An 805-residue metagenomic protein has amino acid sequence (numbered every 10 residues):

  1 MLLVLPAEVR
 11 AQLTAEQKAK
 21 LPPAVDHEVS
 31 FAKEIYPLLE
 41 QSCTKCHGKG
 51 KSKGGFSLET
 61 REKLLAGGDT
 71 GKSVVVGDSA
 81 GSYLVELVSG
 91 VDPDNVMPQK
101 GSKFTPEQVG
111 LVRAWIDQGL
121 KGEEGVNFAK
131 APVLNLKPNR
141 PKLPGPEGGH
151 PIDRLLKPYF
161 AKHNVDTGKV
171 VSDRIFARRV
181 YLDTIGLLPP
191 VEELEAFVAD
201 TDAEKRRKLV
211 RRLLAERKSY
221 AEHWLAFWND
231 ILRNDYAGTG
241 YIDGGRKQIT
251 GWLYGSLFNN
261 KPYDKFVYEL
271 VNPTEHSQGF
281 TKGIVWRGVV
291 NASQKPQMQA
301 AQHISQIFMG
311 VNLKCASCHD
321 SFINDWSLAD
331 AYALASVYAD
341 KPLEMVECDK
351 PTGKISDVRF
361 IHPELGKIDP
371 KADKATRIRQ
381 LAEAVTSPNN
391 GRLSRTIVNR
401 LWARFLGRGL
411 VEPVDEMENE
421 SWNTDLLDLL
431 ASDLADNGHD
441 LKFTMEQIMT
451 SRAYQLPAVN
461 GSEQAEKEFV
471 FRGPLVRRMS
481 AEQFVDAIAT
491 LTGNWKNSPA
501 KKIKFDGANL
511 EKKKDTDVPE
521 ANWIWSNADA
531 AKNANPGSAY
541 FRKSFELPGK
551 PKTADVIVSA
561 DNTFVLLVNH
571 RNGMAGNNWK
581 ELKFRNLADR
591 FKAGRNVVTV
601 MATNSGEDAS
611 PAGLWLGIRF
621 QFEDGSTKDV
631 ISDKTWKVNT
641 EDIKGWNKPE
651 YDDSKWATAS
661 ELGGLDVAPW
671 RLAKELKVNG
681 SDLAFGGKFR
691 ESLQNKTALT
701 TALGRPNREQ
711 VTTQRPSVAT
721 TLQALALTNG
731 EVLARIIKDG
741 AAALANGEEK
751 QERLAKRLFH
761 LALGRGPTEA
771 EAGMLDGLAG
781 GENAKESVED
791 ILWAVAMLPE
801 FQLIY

Functional and structural regions predicted by a protein language model:
Q12, K20, K63-V88, Q99-V109 (+4 more regions): Electron-transfer interface patches adjacent to heme c in soluble/periplasmic c-type cytochromes and di-/multiheme
V25-G48, G145-D183, F545, A554-A560: Mature N-terminal segment immediately following signal peptide/propeptide cleavage in secreted/periplasmic
D26, K45, K51-F56, T70 (+3 more regions): Axial heme c-ligation environment in periplasmic c-type cytochrome domains
V29-F31, M97-E124, A375-I378, Q447: C-terminal capping alpha-helices of c-type cytochrome domains
P37-G48, F56-E59, S82-S89, G110-D117 (+2 more regions): C-type cytochrome heme c attachment motif
L58, N95, R113, E124-L365 (+5 more regions): Short, structured secondary-structure elements that scaffold catalytic or ligand/cofactor-binding regions
N509-A531, V597-D682: An acidic-aromatic loop/edge-strand motif
F545-V568, V598-V600, W656: Aromatic-lined ligand-binding clefts that engage carbohydrates, nucleic acids, or primary amines
